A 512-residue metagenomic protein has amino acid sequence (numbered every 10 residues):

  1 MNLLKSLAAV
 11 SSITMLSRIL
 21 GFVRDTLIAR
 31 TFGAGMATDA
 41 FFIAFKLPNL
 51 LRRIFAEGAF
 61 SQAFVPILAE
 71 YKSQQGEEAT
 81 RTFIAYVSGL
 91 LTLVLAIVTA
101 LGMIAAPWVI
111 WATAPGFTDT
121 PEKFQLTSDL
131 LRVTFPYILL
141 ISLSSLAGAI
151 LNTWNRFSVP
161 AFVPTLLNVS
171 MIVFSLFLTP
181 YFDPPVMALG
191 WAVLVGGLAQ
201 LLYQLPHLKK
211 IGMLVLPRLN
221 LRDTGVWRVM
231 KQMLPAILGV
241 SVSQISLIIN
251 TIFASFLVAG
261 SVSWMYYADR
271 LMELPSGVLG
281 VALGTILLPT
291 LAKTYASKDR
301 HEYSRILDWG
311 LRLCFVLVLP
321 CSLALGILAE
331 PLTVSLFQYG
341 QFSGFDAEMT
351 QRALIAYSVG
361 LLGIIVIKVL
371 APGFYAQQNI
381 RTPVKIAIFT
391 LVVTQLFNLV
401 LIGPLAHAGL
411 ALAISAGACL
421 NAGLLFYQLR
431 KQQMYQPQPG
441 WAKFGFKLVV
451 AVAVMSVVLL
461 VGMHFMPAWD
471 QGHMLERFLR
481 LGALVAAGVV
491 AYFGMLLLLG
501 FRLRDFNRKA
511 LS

Functional and structural regions predicted by a protein language model:
M1-S512: Membrane-embedded alpha-helical bundles of multi-pass transporters/translocases, especially carrier/permease families
